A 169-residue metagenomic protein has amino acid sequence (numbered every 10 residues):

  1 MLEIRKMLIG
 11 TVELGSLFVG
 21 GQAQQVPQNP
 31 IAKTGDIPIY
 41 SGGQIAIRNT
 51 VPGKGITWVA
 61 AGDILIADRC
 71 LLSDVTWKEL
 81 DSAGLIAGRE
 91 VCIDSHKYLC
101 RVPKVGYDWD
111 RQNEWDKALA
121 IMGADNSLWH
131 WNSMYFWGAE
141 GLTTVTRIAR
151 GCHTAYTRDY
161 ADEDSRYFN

Functional and structural regions predicted by a protein language model:
M1-N169: Short, compositionally biased
